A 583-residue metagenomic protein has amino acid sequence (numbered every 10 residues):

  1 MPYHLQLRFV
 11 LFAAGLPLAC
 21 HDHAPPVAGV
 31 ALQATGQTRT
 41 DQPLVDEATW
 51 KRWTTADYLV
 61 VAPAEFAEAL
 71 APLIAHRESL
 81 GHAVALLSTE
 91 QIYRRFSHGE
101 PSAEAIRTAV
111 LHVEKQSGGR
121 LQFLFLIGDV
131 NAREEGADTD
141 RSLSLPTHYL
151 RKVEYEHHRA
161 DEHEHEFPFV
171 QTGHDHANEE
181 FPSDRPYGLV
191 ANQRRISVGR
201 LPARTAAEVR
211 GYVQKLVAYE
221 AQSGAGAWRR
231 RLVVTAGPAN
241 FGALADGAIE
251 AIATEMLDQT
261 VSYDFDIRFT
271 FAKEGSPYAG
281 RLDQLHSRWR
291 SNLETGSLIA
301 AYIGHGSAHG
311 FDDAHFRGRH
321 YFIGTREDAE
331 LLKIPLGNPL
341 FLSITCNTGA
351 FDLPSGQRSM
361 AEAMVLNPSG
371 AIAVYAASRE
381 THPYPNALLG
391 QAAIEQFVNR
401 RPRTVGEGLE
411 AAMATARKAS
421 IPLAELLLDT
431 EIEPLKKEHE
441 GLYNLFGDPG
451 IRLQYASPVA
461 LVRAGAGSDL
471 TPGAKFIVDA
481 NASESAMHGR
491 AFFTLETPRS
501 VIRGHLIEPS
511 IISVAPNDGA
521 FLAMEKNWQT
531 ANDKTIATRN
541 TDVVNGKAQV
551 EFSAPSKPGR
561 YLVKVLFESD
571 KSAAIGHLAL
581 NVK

Functional and structural regions predicted by a protein language model:
A24, A28-Y58, A62-A64, E78 (+3 more regions): Structured catalytic cores of large enzymes
L87-Y93, G128-N131, I344, T348-L461: Active-site-proximal C-terminal subdomain of hydrolase catalytic domains
V110-E135, P238-A239, A245-A248, I252-P354: Catalytic-core segments of thiol-dependent peptidases
Y155-Y212, D313-L388, A392: Catalytic cores of nucleophile-dependent amide-cleaving enzymes
R452-M487: Surface beta-strand/loop "capping" patches
G473-I507, Y561-V565: Beta-strand-rich binding/interaction modules
E551-G559: Short, surface-exposed loop/turn segments at beta-strand-coil junctions that are enriched for proline with nearby
K571-K583: Short beta-strand elements
